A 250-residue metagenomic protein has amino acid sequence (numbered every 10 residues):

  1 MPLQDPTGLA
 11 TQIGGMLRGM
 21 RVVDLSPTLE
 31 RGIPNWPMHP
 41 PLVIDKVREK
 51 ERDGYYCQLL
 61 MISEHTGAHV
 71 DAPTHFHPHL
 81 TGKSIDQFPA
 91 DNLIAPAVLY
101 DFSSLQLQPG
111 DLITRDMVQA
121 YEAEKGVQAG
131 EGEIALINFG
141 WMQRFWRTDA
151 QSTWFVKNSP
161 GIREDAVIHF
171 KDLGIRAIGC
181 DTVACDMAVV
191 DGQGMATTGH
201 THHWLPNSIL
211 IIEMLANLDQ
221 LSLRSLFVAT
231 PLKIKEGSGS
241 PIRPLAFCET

Functional and structural regions predicted by a protein language model:
M1-T250: Active-/binding-site microenvironments in catalytic and ligand-binding cores
